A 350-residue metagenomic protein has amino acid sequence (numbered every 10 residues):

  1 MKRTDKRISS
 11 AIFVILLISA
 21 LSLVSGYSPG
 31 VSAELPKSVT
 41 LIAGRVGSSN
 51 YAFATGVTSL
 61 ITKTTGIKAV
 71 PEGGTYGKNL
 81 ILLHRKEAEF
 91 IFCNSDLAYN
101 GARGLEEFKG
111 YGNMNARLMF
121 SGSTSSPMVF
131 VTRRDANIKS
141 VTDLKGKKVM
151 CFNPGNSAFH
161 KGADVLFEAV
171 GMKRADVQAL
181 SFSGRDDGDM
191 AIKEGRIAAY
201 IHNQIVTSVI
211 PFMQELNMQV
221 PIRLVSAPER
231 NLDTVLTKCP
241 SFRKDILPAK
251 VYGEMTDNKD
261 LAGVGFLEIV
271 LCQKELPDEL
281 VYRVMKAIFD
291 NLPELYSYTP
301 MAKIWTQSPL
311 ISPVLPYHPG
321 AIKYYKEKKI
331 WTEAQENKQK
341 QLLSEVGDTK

Functional and structural regions predicted by a protein language model:
K2-I15: Bacterial N-terminal signal peptides that target proteins for export
I12-S25: Bacterial N-terminal signal peptides
S28-A33: Boundary at the C-terminal end of the N-terminal hydrophobic targeting segment
P36-K37, Q204-S226, L236-T237, E279-K350: An extracytoplasmic/periplasmic, membrane-proximal ligand-sensing/linker region
P36-V70, S126-R196, I311-G320, Y324: Bilobed "Venus flytrap"/periplasmic-binding protein-like clamshell domains and structurally analogous long
L82-F120: N-terminal segment of the mature folded domain
S95-L97, E106-E107, S126, A136 (+1 more regions): Pocket-lining segment of extracytoplasmic ligand-binding domains
G146-V165, S241-V314: Ligand-binding clefts/hinges and TM-proximal coupling segments of bilobed small-molecule sensing domains
